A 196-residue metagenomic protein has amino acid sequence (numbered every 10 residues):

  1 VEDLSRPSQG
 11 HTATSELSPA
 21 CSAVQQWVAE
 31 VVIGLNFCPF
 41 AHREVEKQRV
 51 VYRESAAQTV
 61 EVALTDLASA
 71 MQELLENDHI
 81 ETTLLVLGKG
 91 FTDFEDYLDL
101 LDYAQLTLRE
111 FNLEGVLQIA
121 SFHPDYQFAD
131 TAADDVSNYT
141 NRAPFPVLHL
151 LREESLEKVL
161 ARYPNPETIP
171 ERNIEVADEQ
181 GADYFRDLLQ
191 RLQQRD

Functional and structural regions predicted by a protein language model:
E2-D196: Expand to "…catalyze enediolate/carbanion chemistry for C-C bond making/breaking, isomerization, decarboxylation
